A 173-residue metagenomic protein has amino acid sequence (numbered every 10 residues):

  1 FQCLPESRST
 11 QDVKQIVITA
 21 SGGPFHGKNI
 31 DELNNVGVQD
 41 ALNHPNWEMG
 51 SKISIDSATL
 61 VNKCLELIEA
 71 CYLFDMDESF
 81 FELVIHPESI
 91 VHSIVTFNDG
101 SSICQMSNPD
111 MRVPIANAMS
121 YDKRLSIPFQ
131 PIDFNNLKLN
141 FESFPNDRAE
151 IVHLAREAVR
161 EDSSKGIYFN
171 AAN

Functional and structural regions predicted by a protein language model:
F1-N173: Catalytic, metal-anchored helix/loop core of enzyme active sites in primary metabolism
